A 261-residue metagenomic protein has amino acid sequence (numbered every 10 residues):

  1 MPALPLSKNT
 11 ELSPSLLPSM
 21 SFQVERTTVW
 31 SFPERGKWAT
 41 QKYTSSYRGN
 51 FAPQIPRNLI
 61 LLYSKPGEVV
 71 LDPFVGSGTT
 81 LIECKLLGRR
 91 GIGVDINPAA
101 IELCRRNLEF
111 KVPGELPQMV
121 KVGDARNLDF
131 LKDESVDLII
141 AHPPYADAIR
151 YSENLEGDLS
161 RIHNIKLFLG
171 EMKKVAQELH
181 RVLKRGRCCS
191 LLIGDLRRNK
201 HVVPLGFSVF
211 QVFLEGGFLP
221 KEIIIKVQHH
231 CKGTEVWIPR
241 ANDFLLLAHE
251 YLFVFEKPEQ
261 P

Functional and structural regions predicted by a protein language model:
M1-P261: Class I S-adenosyl-L-methionine-dependent methyltransferase catalytic core
